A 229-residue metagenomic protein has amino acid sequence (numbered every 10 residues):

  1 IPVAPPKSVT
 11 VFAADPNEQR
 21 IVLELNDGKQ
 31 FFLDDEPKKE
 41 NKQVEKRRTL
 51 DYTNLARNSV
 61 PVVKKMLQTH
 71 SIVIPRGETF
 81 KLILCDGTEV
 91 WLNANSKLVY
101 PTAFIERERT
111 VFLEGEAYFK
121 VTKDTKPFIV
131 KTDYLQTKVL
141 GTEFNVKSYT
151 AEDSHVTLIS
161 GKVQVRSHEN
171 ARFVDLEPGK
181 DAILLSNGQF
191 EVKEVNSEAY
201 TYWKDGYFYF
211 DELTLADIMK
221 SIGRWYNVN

Functional and structural regions predicted by a protein language model:
P2-N229: A residue-level detector for the "anchor" residue at the start of short, highly conserved motifs
